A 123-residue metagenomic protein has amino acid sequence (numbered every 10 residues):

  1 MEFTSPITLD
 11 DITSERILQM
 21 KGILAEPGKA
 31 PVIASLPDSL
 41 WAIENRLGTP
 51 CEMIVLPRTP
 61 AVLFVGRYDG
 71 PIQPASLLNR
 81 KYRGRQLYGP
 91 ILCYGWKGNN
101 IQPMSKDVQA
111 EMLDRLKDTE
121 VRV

Functional and structural regions predicted by a protein language model:
E2-V123: Domain-length accessory/inserted modules outside core catalytic folds
